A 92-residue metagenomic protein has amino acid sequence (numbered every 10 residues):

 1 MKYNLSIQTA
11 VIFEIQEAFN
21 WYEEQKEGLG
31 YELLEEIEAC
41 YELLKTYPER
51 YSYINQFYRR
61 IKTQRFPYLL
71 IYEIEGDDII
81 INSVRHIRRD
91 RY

Functional and structural regions predicted by a protein language model:
M1-L34: Arg/Lys-rich, positively charged N-terminal/basic patches that mediate binding to nucleic acids
T9, T63-R65: Conserved strand-loop elements at the edges of beta-sheets that form or border functional pockets
F19, P48, R85: Short, flexible helix/strand-to-coil boundary loops that buttress conserved ligand/catalytic motifs in alpha/beta
Y31, Y68-L69, E73-Y92: Enriched for short, Lys/Arg-rich terminal
A39-T63: A short, surface-exposed loop/turn module that caps and links secondary-structure elements
